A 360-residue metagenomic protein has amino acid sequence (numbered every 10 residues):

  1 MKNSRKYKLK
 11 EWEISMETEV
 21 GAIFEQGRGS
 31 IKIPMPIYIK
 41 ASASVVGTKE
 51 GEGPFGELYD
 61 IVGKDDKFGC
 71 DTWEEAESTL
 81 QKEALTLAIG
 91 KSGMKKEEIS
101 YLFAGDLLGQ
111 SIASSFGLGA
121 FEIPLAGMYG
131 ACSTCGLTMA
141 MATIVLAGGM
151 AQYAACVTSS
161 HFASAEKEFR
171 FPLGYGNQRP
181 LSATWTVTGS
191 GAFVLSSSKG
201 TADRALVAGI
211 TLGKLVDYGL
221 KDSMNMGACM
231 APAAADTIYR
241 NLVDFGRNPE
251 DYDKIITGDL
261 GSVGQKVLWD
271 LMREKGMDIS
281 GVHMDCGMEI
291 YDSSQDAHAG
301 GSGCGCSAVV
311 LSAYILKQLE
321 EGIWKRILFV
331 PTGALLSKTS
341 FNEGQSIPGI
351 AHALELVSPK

Functional and structural regions predicted by a protein language model:
K8-E74, P172-Y239, D244-R247, M277-S294 (+2 more regions): Condensing-enzyme catalytic core mediating Claisen C-C bond formation in acyl metabolism
I39, W73-S133, D251-K266: Conserved beta-ketoacyl condensing-enzyme motif
E77-G93, M141, C229-D244, V310-I315: Short, well-ordered amphipathic alpha-helical segments that serve as non-catalytic structural scaffolds within diverse
G105-Q110, C132-S133, T158-S164, G213-K214 (+2 more regions): Acidic, glycine-rich active-site loops and adjacent beta-strand->loop/helix elements that engage anionic groups
S115-A183: A generic, well-ordered mixed alpha/beta core segment in the N-terminal half of proteins
S115-L118, L260-K275, T339-S346: Short glycine/threonine-rich loop-to-helix capping motif typified by GTGT followed within a few residues by an Asp-Pro
Y129-V157, F193-S196, S302-I323: Active-site-proximal alpha-helical scaffold in enzymes
A233, Y239-L271: Long, repeat-rich segments with strong aromatic
